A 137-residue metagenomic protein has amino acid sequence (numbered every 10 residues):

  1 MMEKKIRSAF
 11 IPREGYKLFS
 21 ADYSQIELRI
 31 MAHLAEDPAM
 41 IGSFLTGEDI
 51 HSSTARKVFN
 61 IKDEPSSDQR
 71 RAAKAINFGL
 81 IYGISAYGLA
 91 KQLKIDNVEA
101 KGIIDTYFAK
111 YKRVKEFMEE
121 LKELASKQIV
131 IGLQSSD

Functional and structural regions predicted by a protein language model:
M1-D137: Conserved catalytic core of nucleotide polymerization and phosphodiester-bond processing enzymes
